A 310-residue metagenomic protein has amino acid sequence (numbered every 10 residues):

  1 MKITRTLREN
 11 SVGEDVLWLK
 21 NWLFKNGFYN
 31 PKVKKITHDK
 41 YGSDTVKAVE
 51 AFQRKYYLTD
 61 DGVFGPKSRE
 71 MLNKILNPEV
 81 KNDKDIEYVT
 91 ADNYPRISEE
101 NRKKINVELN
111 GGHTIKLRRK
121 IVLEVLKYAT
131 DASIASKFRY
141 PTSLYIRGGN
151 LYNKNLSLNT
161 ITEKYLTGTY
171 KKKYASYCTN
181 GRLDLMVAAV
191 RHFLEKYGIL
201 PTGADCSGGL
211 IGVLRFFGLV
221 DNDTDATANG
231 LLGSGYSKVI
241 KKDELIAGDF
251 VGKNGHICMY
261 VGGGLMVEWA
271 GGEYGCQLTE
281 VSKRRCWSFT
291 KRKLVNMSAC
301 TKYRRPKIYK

Functional and structural regions predicted by a protein language model:
M1-D39: Acidic, Ser/Thr/Pro/Gly-enriched interdomain connector segments
M1-R5, M71-Y88: Intrinsically disordered, low-complexity Ser/Thr-rich linker and spacer segments in cell-wall-related proteins
I3, D83-F217, W269: N-terminal capping segments
V16-K20, V46, R69, V122 (+2 more regions): Extracytoplasmic/secreted envelope proteins and their assembly/folding machinery, especially bacterial periplasmic
V49-F52: Conserved hydrophobic/aromatic packing and binding residues within compact polymer-binding modules
I86-R147, L219-K242, G255-K310: Aromatic- and glycine-rich peptidoglycan recognition patches
A247-D249: Loop/turn positions that initiate beta-strands
